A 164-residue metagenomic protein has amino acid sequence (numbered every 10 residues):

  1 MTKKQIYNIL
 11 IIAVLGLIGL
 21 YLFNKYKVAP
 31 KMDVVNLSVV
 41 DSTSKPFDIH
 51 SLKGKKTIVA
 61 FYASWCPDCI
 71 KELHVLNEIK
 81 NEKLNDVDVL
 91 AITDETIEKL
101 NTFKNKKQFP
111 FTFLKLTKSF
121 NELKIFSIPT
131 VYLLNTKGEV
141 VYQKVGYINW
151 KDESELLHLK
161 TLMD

Functional and structural regions predicted by a protein language model:
M1-Q5: Positively charged n-region of N-terminal signal peptides that target proteins for export
N8-Y21: Hydrophobic membrane-insertion alpha-helices, especially the h-region of bacterial N-terminal signal peptides
L20-I49: N-terminal "domain-start" segment that seeds a small globular fold
K55-T57, F61-W65, S127: Short pre-active-site segment immediately N-terminal to redox-active cysteine/selenocysteine motifs in thiol-based
F61-E78: Conserved redox-active cysteine motifs that mediate thiol-disulfide chemistry, especially di-cysteine Cys-X(1-2)-Cys
K71, E78, E98-K106: Short alpha-helix adjacent to the SAM-binding motif of class I
L90, N101-K137: Short, internal strand/loop/helix patches that form the active-site neighborhood or redox-interaction surface
L133-D164: Thiol-/selenol-based redox modules, centered on thioredoxin-like and closely related oxidoreductase domains
